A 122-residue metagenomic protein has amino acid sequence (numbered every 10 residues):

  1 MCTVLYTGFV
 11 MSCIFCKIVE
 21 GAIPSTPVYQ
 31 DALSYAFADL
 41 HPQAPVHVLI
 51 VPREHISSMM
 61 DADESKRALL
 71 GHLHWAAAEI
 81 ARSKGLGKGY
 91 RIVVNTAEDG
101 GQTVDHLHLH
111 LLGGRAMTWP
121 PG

Functional and structural regions predicted by a protein language model:
C2-G122: HIT superfamily nucleotide-processing domains
